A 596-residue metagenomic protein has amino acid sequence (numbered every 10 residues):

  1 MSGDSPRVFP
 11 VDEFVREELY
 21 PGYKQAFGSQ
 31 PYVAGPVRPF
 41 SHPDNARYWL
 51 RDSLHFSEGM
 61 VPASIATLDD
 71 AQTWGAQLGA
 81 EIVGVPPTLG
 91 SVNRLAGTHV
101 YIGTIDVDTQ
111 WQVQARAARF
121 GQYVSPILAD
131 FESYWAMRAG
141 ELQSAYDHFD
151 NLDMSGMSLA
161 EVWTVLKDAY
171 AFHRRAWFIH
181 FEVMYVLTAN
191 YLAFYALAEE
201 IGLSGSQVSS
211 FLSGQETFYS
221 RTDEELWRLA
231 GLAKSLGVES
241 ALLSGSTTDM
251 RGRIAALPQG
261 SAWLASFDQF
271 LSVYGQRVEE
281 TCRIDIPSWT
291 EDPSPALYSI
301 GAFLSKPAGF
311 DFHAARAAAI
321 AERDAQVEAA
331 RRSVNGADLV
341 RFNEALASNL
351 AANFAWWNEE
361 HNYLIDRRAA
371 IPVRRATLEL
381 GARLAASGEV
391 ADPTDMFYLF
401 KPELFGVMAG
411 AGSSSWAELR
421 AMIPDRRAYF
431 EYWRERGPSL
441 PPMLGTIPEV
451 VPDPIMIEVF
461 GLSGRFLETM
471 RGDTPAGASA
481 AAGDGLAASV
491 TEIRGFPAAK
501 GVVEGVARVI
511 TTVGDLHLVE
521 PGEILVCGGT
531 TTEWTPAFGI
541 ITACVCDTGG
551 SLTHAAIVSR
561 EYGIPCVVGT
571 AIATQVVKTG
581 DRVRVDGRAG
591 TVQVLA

Functional and structural regions predicted by a protein language model:
M1-S2, A507-I524, G528-A596: Acidic, glycine-rich flexible loop/linker segments
M1-W357, H361, I365, P372-R374 (+1 more regions): N-terminal, non-catalytic alpha-helical interaction modules of very large eukaryotic scaffold proteins
D4-S5, G406, L419-P536: Protease-associated
G202, G237, G388-E389, G563: Glycine-centered helix-boundary capping/hinge motifs
G202, Y219, A391, F397-Y398 (+6 more regions): Generic, ordered loop/turn and secondary-structure boundary motif
D292-P293, V390, I510: Conserved aromatic
N349-P454: Extended, domain-scale alpha-helical bundle/helix-rich regions
L384, T491, P497, G501 (+2 more regions): Short glycine- and Lys/Arg-enriched binding-loop motifs that mark or flank ligand-binding interfaces
